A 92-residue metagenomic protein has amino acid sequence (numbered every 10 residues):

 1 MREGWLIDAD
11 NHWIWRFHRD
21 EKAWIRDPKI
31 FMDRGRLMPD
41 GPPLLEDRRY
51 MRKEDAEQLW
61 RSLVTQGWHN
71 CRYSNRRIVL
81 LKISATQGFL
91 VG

Functional and structural regions predicted by a protein language model:
M1-G92: Terminus-proximal functional modules
